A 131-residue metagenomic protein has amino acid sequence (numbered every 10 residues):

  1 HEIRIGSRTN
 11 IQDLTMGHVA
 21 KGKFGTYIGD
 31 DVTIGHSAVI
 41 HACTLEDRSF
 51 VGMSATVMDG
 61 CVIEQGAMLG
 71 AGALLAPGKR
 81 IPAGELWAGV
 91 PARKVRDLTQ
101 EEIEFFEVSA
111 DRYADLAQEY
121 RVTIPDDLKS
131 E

Functional and structural regions predicted by a protein language model:
E2-G6, G25-D30: Sequence/structural signature of small/polar-enriched beta-strand/turn repeats that build beta-strand-rich repeat
D13-A20, F24-I28, H36-E131: Glycine-rich hexapeptide-repeat left-handed beta-helix
T33: Short proline/glycine- and basic residue-enriched helix-capping loop/turn segments at helix->loop/beta transitions
